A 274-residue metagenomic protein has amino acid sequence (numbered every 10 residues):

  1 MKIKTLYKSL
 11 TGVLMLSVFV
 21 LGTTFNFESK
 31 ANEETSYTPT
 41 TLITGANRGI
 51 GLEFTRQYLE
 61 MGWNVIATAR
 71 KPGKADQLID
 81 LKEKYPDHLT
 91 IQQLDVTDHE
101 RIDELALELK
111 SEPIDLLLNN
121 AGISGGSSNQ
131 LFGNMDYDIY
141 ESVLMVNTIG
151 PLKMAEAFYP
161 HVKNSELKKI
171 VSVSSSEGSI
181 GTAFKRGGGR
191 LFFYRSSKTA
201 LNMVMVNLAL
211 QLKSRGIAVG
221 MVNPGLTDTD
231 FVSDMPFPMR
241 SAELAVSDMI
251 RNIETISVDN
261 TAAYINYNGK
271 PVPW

Functional and structural regions predicted by a protein language model:
T44, I114-G122, N147, S172 (+1 more regions): Rossmann-fold scaffold of SDR-type NAD(P)-dependent oxidoreductases
N47: Conserved glycine-rich cofactor-binding loop
G51-L52: N-terminal Rossmann-fold NAD(P) dinucleotide-binding loop
R56, L152, K198-V206, L210 (+1 more regions): Conserved active-site helix of classical SDR/Rossmann-fold NAD(P)-dependent CH-OH oxidoreductases
M61-D76: Conserved glycine-rich Rossmann-like NAD(P)H-binding loop of the short-chain dehydrogenase/reductase
Q92-E104, Y137: The beta1-alpha1 cofactor-binding region of Rossmann-like NAD(H)/NADP(H)-dependent oxidoreductases
I123-S124, L131-L144, I149, K163-K213 (+1 more regions): Catalytic loop of short-chain dehydrogenase/reductase
S214, M221-P224, T229, S233-W274: C-terminal helical subdomain
